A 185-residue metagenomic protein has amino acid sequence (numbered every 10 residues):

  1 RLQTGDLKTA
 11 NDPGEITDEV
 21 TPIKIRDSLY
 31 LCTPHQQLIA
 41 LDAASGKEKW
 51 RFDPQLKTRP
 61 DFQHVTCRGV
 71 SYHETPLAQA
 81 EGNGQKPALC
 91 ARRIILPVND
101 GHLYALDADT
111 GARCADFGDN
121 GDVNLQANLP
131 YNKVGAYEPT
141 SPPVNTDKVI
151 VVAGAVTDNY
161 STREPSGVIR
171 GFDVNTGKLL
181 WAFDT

Functional and structural regions predicted by a protein language model:
R1-T17, K47-T58, G82, A112-N132 (+1 more regions): Aromatic (tryptophan-biased) beta-strands that constitute blades/sheets of beta-rich domains
L2-D6, S28, T33-Q37, A44-S45 (+2 more regions): Short glycine-rich, polar/acidic loop-and-turn segments at beta strand-coil junctions
E15-H35, F62-H102, G135-S161, V168: Repeat-blade elements of multi-bladed beta-propeller folds
E19, S28, P34-H35, I39 (+3 more regions): N-terminal export/assembly segments and adjacent metallocofactor-ligating motifs of anaerobic energy-metabolism
K24, D42-A43, V98, D107-A108 (+4 more regions): Short, acidic, Ser/Thr-enriched surface-loop or helix-capping motifs
P34, A43, A108-D109, N128 (+1 more regions): Surface loops and adjacent helix of pleckstrin homology
L106, T110-G111, P165-L179, D184: Beta-propeller blade signature
